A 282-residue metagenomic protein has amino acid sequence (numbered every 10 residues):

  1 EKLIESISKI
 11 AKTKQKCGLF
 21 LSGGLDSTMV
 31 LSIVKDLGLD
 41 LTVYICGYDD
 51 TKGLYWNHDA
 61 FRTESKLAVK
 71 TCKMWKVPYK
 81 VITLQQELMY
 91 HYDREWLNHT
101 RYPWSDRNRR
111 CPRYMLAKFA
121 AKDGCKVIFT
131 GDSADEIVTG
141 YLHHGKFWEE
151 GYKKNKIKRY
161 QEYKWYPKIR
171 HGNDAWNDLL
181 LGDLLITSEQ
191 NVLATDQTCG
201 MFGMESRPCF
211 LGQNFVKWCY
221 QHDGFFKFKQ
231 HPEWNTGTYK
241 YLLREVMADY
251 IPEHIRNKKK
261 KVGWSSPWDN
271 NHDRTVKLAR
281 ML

Functional and structural regions predicted by a protein language model:
E1-Y250, S265-R274: ATP-dependent adenylate-handling active sites, centered on carboxylate activation for C-N bond formation
R256, K261-M281: Hydrophobic, amphipathic alpha-helical faces that serve as interaction scaffolds
